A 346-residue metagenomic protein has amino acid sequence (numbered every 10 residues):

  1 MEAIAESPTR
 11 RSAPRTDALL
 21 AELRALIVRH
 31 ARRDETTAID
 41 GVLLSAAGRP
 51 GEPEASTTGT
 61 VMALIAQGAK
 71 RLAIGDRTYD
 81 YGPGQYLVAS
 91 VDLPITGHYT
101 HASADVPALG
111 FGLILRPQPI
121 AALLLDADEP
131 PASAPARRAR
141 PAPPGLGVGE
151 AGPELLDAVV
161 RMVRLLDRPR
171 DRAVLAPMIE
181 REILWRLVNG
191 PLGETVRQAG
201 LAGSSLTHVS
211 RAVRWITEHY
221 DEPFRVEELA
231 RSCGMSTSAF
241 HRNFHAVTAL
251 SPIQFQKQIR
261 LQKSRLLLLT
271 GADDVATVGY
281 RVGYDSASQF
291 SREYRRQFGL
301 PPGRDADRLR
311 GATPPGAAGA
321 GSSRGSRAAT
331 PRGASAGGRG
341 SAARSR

Functional and structural regions predicted by a protein language model:
M1-A46, G51-P53, R138-P143, G319 (+2 more regions): A short, N-terminal "cap"/entry segment at the start of jelly-roll beta-barrel domains of the cupin/DSBH fold
E2-L23, I120-L187, E194, Q198 (+1 more regions): Amphipathic alpha-helical segments enriched in hydrophobic/aromatic residues interleaved with Lys/Arg
D34-S133: N-terminal regulatory/effector-sensing and dimerization cores that precede helix-turn-helix DNA-binding domains
R71, T78, P223, A272-D273: Residue at a beta-strand N-cap/secondary-structure junction
R168-P169, H219, P223, G271 (+1 more regions): Short coil/turn helix-boundary motifs
E182, R186-L192, A199-L201, S205 (+3 more regions): Basic/polar phosphate-binding segments, predominantly the helix-turn-helix DNA-binding elements of transcriptional
L266-D273, R281, S288-R346: …primarily DNA-binding HTH/wHTH and HhH modules…
